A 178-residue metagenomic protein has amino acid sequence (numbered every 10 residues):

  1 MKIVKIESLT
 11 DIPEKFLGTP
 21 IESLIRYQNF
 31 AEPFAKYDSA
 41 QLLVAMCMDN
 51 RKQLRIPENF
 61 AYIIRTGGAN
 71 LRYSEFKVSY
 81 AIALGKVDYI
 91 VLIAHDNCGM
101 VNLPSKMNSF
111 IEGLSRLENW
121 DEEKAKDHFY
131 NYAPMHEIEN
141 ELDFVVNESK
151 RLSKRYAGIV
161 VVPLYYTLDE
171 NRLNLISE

Functional and structural regions predicted by a protein language model:
M1-S39, A69-F76, Y80-G85, Y89 (+1 more regions): Divalent-metal-activated hydrolytic enzyme cores
S39-Y89, I93-G99: Small-residue-enriched, tightly packed secondary-structure blocks
